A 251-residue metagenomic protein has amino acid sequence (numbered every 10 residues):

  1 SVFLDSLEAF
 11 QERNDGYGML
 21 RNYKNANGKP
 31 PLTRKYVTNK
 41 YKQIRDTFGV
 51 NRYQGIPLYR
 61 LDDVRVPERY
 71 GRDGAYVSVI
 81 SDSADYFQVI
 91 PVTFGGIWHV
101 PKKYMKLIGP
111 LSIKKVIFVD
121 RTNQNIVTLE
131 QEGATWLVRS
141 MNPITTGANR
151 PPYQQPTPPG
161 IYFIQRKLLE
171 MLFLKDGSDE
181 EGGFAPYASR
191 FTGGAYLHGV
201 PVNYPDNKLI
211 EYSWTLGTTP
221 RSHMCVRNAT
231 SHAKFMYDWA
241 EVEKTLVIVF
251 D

Functional and structural regions predicted by a protein language model:
S1-P30, P67-Y104: SH3/SH3-like beta-barrel superfamily modules
S1-Y23, K29, M171-D251: Exported/periplasmic cell-wall-interacting domains
P30-Q54, N203, K208-L216: Short beta-strand/loop turn elements enriched in aromatics
N51-D63, H223-T230: Short, structured beta-strand/loop micro-motifs enriched in basic residues and often containing a Trp
R65-Y70, Y153, M236-W239: Short, surface-exposed secondary-structure edge patches
R72-A75, Q124, S231-D238: Solvent-exposed, polar/charged alpha-helical surfaces in well-ordered, non-transmembrane soluble domains, broadly
R72-D73, P158-P159, V242-E243: Short, flexible surface segments
P101-N207: Gly/Pro-biased beta-strand-loop elements
